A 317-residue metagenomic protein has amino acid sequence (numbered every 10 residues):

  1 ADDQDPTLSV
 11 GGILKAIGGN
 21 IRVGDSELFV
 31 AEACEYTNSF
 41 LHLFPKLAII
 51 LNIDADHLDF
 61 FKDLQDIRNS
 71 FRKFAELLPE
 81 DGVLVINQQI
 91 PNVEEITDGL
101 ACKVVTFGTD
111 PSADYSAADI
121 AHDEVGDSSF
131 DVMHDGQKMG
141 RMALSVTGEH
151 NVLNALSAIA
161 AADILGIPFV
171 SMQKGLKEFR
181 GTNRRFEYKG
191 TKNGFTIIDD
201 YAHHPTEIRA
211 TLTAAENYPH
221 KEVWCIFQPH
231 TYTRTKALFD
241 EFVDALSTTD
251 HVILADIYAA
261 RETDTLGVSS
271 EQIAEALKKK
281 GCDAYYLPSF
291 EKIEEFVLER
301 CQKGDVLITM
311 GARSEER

Functional and structural regions predicted by a protein language model:
Q4-A16: Short beta-strand-centered segment that lines the nucleotide-binding/catalytic pocket of NTP-utilizing
L8, A48, I86, T106 (+3 more regions): Structural beta-sheet core signal
R22-D25: Conserved motor-coupling elements within RecA-like helicase/translocase cores
E27-Y36, I197-H203: Switch II (G3) loop of P-loop NTPases
P45-I197, H220, E271-E275, C282: Acidic, Mg2+-coordinating active-site environments of NTP-dependent enzymes
G82, D250, D305: Glycine-centered, small-residue-biased loops immediately flanking beta-strands in adenine/cofactor-binding cores
T182, T206, L212-K280, S289: Active-site beta-alpha connecting loops in nucleotide-dependent enzymes
E316-R317: Conserved small/polar residues in nucleotide/adenosyl-binding loops
